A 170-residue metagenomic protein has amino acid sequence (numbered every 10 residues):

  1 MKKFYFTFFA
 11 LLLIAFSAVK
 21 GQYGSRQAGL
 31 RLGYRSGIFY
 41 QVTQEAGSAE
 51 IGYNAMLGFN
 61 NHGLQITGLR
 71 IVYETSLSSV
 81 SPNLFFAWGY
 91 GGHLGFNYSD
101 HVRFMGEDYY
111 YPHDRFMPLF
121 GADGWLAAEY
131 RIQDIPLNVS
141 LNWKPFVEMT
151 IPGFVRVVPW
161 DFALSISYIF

Functional and structural regions predicted by a protein language model:
M1-G24: Bacterial Sec-dependent N-terminal signal peptides
K20-S25, A46-I51, T75-F86, I132-L137: Short loop/turn motifs that connect adjacent beta-strands in outer-membrane beta-barrel proteins
Q22-N61, L141-I151: Transmembrane beta-strand segments that form the barrel wall of outer-membrane beta-barrel proteins
Y23, G106-F116, D123, A127-R131 (+1 more regions): Transmembrane beta-strand segments of outer-membrane beta-barrel domains in Gram-negative and organellar OMPs
G24-R26, L32-S36, N61-I66, L84 (+2 more regions): Residues that define the transmembrane beta-barrel architecture of outer-membrane proteins
L30, Y34, I38-V42, G68-Y73 (+4 more regions): Residues on the lipid-exposed face of transmembrane beta-strands in outer-membrane beta-barrel proteins
A49-A55, G63, F96-P118, G153: Flexible, solvent-exposed loop segments that connect beta-strands
I66-D108: Mid-chain, structured segments of secreted extracytoplasmic proteins
